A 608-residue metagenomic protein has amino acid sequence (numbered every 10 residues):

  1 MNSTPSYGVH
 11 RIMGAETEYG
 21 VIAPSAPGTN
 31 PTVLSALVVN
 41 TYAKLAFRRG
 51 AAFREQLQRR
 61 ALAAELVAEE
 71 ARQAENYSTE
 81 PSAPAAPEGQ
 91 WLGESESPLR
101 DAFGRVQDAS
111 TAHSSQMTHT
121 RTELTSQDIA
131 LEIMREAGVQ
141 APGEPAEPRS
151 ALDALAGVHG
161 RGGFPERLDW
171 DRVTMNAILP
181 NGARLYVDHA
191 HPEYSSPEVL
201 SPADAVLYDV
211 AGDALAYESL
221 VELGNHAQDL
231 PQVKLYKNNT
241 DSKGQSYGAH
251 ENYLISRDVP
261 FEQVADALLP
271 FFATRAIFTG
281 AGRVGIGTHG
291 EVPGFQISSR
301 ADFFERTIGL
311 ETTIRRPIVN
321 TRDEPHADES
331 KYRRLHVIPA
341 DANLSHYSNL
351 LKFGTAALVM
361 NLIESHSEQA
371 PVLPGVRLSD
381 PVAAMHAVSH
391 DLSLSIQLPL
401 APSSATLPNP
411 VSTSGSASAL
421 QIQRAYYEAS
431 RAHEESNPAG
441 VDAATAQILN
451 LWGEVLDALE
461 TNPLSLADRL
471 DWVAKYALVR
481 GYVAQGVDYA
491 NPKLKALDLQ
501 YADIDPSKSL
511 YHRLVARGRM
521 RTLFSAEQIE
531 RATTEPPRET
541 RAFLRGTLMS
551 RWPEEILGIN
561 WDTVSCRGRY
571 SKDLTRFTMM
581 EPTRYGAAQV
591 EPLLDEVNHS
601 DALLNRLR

Functional and structural regions predicted by a protein language model:
M1-P231, L235-Y236, D266-A281, G285-I286 (+2 more regions): Terminal catalytic/cofactor-binding subdomain
N239-S256: Histidine-centered divalent-metal-coordination microenvironment in nucleic-acid enzymes
P260-E262: A short alpha->loop->secondary-structure connector
